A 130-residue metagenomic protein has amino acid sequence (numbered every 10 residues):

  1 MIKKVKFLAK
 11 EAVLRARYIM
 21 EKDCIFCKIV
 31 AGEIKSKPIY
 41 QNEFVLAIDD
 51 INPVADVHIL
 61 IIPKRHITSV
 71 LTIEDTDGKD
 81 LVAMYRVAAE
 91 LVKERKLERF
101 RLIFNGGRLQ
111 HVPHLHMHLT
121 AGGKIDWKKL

Functional and structural regions predicted by a protein language model:
I2-L130: HIT superfamily nucleotide-processing domains
